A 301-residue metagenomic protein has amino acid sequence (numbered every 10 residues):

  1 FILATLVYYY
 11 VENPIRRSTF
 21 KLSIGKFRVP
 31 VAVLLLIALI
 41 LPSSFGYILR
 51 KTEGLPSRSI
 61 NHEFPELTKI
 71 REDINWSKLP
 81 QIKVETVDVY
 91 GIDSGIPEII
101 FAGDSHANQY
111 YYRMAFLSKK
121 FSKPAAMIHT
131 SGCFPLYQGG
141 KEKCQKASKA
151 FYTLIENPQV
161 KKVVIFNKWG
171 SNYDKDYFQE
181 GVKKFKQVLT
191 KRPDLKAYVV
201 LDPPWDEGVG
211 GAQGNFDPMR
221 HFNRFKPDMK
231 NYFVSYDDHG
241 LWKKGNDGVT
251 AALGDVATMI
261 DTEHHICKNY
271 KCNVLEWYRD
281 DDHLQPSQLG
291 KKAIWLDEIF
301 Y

Functional and structural regions predicted by a protein language model:
F1-Y9, N13-Y301: Extracellular/periplasmic envelope-modification machinery, especially enzymes that add or remove acyl/ester groups on
